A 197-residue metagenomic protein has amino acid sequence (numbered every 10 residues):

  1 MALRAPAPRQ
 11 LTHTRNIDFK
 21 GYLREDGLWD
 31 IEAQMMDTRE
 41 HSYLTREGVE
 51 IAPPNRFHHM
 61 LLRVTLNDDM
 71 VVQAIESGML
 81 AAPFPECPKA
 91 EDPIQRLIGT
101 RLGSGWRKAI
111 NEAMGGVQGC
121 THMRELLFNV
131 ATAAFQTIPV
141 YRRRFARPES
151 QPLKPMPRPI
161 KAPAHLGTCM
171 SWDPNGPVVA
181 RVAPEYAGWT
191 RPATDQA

Functional and structural regions predicted by a protein language model:
M1-R4, Q196-A197: Basic/polar N-terminal segments that are highly enriched at the extreme N-terminus, encompassing both cleavable
R4-I31, M36-T45, E50: N-terminal intrinsically disordered, cationic/polar leader segments that include organellar targeting peptides
G21, M35-A197: Active-site- and interface-proximal helix/loop "cap" or "latch" segments in soluble metabolic and energy-transducing
